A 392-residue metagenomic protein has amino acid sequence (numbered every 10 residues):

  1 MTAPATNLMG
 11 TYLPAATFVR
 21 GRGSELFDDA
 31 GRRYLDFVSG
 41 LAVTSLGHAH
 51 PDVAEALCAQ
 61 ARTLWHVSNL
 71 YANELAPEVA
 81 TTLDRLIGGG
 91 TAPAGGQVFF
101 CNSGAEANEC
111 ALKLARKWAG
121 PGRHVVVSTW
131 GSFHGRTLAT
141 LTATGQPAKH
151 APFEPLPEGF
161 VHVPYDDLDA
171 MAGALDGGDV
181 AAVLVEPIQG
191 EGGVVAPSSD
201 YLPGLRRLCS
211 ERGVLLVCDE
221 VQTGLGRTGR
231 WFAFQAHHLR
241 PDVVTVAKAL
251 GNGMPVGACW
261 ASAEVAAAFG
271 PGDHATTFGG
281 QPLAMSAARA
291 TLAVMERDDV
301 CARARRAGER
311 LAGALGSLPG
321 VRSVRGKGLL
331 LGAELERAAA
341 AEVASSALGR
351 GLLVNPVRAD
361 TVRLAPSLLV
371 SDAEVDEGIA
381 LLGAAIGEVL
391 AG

Functional and structural regions predicted by a protein language model:
M1-G392: Conserved N-terminal phosphate-binding loop of PLP-dependent enzymes in the Aspartate aminotransferase
